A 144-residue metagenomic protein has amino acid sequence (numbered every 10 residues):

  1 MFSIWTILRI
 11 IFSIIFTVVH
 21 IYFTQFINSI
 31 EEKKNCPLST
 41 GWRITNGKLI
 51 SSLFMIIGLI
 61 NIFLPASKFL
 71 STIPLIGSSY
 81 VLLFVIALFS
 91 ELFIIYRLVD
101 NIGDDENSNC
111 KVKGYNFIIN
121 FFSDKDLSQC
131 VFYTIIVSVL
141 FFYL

Functional and structural regions predicted by a protein language model:
M1-L144: Eukaryotic polytopic
